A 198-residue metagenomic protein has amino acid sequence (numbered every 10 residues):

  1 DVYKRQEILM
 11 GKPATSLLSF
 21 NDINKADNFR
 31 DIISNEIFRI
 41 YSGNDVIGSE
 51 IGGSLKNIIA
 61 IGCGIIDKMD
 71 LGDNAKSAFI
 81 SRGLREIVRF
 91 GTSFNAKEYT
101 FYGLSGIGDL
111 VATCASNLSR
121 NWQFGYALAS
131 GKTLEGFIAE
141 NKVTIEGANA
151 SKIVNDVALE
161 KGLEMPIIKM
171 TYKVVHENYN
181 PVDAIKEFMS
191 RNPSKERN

Functional and structural regions predicted by a protein language model:
V2-Y3: Short, small-residue-biased leader/transition segments that mark boundaries at the very start of proteins
E7-K12, L104: Short, flexible turn/loop "capping" segments at secondary-structure junctions
M10, A75, K142: N-terminal loops that bind phosphate or other acidic moieties and the adjacent beta-alpha structural core
P13-T100: Internal alpha-helical scaffold of NAD(P)-dependent oxidoreductase catalytic cores
K56, C63-D67, T92-N198: NAD(P)-dependent Rossmann-like dehydrogenase/reductase catalytic/cofactor-binding core
